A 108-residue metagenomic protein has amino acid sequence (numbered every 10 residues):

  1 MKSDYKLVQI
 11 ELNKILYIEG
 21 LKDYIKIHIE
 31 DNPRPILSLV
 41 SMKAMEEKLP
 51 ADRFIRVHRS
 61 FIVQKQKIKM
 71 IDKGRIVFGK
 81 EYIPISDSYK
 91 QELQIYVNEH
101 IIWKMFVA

Functional and structural regions predicted by a protein language model:
M1-F78: Conserved binding/recognition cores within well-folded domains
M1-L7, E11-K14, D31, V77 (+2 more regions): Eukaryotic intrinsically disordered, low-complexity regulatory linkers and tails enriched in Ser/Thr/Pro
